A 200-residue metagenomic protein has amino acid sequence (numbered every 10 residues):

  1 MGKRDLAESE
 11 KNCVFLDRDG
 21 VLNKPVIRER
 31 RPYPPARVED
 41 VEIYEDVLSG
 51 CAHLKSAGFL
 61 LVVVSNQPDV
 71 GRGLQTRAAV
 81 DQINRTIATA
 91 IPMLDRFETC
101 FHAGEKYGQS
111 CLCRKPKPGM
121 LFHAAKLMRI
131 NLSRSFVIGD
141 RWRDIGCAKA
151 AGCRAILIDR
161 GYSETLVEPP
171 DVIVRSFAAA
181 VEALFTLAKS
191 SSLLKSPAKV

Functional and structural regions predicted by a protein language model:
G2-E10, R77-R96, E105-V137, R141-V200: Asp-based, Mg2+/Mn2+-dependent phosphohydrolase catalytic module
G2-L60: Active-site neighborhood of HAD-like aspartate-dependent phosphohydrolases
L16-R18, S65, G139-D140: Active-site flanking residues adjacent to catalytic metal/cofactor-binding acidic residues
K24-E45, N66-A79, T89, S110-C111: Metal-dependent phosphoesterase signature
K24-V26, F101, D159: Residue-level signal for short segments within beta-strands and strand-turn junctions of well-structured beta-sheet
V47, C51-N84, L94-A103, A148: Substrate-recognition element of Asp-dependent hydrolases with the DxDx(T/V) motif
